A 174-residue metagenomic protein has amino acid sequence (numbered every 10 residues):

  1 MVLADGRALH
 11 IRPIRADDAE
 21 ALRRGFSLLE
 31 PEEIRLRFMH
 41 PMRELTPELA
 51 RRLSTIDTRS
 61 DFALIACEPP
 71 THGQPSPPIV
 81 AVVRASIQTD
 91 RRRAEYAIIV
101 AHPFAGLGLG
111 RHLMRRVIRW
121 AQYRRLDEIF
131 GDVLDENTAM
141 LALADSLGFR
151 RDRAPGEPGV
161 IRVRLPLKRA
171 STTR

Functional and structural regions predicted by a protein language model:
M1-R174: Long, contiguous binding/interaction regions
